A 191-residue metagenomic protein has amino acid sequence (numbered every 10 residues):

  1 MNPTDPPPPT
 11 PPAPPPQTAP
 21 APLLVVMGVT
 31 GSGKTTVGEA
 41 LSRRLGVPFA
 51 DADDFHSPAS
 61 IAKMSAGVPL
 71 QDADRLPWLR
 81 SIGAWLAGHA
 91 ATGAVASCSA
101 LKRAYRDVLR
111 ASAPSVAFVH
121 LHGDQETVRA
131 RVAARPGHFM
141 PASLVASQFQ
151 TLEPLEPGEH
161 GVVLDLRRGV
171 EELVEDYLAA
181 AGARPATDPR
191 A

Functional and structural regions predicted by a protein language model:
M1-P22: Extreme N-terminal, non-catalytic leader segments that precede Walker-type/kinase nucleotide-binding cores
V26: Hydrophobic anchor at the beta1->P-loop junction of P-loop NTPases
V29: P-loop (Walker A) phosphate-binding loop of NTP-binding proteins
S32, E39-A84: Conserved substrate/cofactor phosphate-moiety recognition/catalytic segment in nucleotide-dependent phosphotransferases
F49, F118, G161-V163: Conserved beta-strand scaffold positions in the cores of enzyme catalytic domains, especially in NTP/NDP-utilizing
Q71-A117, L121, Q125: Glycine-rich phosphate-binding loop used to anchor ATP phosphates in small-molecule kinases, encompassing both
E126-R131: Switch/connector loops and helix/strand junctions flanking conserved nucleotide-binding motifs in nucleotide-processing
A134-D176: Small-molecule kinase domains that catalyze NTP-dependent phosphoryl transfer to phosphate-bearing small molecules
